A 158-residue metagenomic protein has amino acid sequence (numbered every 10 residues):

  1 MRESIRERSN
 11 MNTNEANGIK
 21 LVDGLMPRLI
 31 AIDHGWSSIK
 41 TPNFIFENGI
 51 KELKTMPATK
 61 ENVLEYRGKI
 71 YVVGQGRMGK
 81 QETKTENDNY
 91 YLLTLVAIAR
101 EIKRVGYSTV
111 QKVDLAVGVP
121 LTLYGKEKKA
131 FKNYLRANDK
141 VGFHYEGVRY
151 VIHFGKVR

Functional and structural regions predicted by a protein language model:
M1-W36, K40-R158: Nucleotide/phosphate-binding catalytic cleft detector across ATP-hydrolyzing and phosphate-transferring enzymes
